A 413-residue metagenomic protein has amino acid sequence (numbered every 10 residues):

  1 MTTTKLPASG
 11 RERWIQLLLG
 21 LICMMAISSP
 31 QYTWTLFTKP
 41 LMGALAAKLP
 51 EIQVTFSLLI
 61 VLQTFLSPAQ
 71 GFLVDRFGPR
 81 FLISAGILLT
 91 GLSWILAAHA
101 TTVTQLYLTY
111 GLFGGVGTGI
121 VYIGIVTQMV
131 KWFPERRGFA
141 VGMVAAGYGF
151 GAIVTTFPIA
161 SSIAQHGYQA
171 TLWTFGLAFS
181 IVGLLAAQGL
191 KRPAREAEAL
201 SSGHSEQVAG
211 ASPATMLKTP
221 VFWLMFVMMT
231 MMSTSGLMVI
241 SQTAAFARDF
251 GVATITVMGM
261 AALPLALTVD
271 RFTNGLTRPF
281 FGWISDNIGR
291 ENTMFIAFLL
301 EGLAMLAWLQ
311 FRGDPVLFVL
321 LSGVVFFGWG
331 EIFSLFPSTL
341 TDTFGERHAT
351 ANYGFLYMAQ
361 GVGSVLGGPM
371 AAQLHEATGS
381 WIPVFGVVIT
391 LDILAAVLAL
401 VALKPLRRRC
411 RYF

Functional and structural regions predicted by a protein language model:
W34-K39, L217-F281: Extracytoplasmic gate region of multi-pass secondary transporters
L41, G119-F133, V141, E331-F344: Intracellular juxtamembrane helix-capping segments at the cytosolic ends of symmetry-related transmembrane helices
L41-M42, L73-V74, V154-H166, A247-R248 (+2 more regions): Interfacial helix-cap and linker-helix signal at transmembrane-aqueous boundaries of multi-pass secondary transporters
F65-V103, S285-E291: Conserved MFS/SLC helix-loop-helix module at the cytosolic interface between two early adjacent transmembrane helices
Y148-R192: Helix-loop-helix hairpin linking two adjacent transmembrane segments in secondary transporters
L172-Q188, P383-V401: Symmetry-related core transmembrane helices of the 12-TM Major Facilitator Superfamily/SLC fold
K191-G210, R409-F413: Flexible cytoplasmic inter-helical loops of multi-pass small-molecule transporters
A262-T273, P279-T339: C-terminal transmembrane helical hairpin of 12-TM major facilitator-type secondary transporters
